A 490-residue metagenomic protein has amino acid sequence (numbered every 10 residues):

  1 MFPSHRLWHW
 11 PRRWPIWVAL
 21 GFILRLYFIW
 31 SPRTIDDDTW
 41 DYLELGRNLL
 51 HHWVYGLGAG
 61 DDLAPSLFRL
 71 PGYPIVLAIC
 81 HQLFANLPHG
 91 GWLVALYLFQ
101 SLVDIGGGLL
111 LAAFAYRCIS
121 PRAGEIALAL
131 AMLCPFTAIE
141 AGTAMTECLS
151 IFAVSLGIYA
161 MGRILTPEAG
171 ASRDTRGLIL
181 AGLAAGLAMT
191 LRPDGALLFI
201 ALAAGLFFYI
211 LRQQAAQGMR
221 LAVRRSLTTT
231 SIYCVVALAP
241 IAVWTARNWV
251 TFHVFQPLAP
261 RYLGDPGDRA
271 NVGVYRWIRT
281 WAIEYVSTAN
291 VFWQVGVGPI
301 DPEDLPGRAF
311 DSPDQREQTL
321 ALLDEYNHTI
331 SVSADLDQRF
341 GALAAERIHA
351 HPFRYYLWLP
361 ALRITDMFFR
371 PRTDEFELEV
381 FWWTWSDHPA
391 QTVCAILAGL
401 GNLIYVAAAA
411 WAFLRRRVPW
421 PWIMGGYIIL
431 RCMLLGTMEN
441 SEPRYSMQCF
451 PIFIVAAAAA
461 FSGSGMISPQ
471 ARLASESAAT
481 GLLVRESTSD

Functional and structural regions predicted by a protein language model:
L7, R117-R122, G157-L180, I210-Q217 (+1 more regions): Membrane-interface transmembrane helices that cradle and orient dolichyl/undecaprenyl
W10-D36, V236-N248: Transmembrane signal-anchor helices characteristic of membrane glycosylation enzymes that use polyprenol
P11-W17, H89-V94, G106-L133, I151-F152 (+4 more regions): Transmembrane-helix signature of polytopic, membrane-embedded enzymes that assemble or transfer cell-envelope glycans
F22, A127-A129, G177-R192, V236-P240: Membrane-interface alpha helices of multi-pass inner-membrane proteins
D37-W40, F68, A95-G106, I126-M161 (+4 more regions): Multi-pass, polyprenyl lipid-linked donor-dependent membrane glycosyltransferases
T39-P65, G72-I75, I79-L83, Y275: Extracytosolic helix-loop segments that constitute the early lumenal/periplasmic catalytic or substrate-binding loops
G91-A95, L102, T329-I330, Q338-A342 (+1 more regions): Membrane-interface anchor segments at the N-terminal boundary of transmembrane helices in multi-pass membrane enzymes
P257-T373: Membrane-proximal stem/loop segments at transmembrane-domain junctions that anchor or position
